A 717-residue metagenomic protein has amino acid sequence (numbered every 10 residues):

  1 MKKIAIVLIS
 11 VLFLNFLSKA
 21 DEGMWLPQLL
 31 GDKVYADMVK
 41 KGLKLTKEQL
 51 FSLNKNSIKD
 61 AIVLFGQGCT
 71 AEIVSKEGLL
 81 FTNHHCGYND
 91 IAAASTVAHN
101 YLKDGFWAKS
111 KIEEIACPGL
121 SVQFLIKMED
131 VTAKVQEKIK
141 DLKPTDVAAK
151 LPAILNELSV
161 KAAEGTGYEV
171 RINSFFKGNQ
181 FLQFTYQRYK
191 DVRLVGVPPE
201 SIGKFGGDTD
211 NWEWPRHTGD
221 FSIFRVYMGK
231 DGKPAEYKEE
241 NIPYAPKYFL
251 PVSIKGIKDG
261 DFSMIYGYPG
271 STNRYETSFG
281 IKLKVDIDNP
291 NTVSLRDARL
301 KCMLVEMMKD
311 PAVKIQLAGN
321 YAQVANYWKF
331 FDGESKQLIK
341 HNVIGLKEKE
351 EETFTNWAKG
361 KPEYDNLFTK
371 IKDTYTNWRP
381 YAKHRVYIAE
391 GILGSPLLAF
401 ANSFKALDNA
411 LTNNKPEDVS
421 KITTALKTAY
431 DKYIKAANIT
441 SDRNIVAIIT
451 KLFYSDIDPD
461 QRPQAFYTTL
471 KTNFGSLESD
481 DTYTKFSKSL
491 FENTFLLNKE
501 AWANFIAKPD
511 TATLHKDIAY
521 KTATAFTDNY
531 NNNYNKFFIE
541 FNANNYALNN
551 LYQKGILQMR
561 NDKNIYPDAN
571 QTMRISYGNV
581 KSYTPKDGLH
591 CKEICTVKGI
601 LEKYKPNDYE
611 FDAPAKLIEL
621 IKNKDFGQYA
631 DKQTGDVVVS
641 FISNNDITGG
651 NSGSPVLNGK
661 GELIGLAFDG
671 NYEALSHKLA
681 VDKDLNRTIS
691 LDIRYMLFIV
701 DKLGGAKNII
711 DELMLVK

Functional and structural regions predicted by a protein language model:
K2-L8, F16-K717: Terminal presequence/propeptide segments associated with secretion/organelle targeting and zymogen/polyprotein
